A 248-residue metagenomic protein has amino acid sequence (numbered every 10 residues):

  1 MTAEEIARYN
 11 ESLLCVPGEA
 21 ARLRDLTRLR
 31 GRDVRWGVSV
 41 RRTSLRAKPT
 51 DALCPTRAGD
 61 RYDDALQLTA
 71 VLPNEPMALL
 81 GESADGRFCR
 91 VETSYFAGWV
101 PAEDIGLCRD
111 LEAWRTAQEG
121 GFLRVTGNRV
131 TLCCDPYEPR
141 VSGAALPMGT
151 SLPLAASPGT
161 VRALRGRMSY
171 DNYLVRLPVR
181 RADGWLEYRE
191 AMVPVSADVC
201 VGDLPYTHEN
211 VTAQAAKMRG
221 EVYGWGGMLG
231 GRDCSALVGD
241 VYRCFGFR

Functional and structural regions predicted by a protein language model:
M1-R46, T50-Y62, L72, P76-A78 (+6 more regions): Boundary regions of SH3-family modules and the immediately adjacent low-complexity/disordered segments in eukaryotic
L66, V161-A163, W225-G227: Generic recognition of flexible, low-complexity loop/linker segments
L68-A70: Signature of short aromatic-glycine-proline-rich micro-motifs recurring in repeat-based ectodomains
H208-R248: Catalytic cores of peptidoglycan-degrading enzymes
